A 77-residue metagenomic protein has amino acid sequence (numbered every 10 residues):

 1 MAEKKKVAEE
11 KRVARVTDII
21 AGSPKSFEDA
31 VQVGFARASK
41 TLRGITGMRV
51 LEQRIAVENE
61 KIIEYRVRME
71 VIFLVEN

Functional and structural regions predicted by a protein language model:
A2-N77: N-terminal, polar/charged subdomain of small-to-medium soluble alpha/beta proteins
